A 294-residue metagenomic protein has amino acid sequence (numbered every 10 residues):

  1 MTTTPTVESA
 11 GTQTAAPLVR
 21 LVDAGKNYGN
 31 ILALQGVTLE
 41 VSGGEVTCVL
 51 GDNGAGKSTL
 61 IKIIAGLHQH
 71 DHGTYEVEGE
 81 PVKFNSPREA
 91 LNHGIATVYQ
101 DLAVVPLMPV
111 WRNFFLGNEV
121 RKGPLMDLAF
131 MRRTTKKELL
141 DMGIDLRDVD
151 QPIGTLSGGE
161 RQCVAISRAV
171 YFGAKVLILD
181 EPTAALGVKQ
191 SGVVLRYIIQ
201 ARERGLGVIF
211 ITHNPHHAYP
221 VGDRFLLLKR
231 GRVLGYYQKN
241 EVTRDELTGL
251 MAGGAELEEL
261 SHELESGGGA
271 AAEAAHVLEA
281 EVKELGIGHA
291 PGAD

Functional and structural regions predicted by a protein language model:
T2-D294: Glycine-rich phosphate-binding loops of nucleotide-dependent enzymes
